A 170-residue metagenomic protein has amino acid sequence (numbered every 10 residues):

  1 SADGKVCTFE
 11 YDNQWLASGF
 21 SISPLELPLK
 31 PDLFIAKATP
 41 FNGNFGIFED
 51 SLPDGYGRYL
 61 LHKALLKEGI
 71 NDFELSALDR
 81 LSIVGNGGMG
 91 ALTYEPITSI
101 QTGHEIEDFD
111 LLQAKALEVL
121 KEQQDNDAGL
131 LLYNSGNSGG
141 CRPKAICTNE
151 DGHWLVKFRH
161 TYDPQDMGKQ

Functional and structural regions predicted by a protein language model:
S1-Q170: Phosphate/dinucleotide-binding and metal-coordinating scaffold of catalytic cores in nucleotide-dependent enzymes
